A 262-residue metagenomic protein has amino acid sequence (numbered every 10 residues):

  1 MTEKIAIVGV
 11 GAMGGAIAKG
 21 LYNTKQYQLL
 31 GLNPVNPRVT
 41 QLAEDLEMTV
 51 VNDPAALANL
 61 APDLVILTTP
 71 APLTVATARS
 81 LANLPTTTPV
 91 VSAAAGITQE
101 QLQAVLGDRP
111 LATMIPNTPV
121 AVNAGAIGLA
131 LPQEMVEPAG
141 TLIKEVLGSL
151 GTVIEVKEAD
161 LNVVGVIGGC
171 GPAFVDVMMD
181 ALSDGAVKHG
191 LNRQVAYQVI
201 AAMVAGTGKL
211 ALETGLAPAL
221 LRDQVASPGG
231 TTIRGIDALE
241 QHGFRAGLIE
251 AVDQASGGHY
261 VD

Functional and structural regions predicted by a protein language model:
M1-A56, L64, G125, V187-H189: NAD(P)+-binding Rossmann beta1-loop-alpha1 motif at the extreme N-terminus of oxidoreductases
G15-K19, V75, Q99: Residues forming the Rossmann-fold NAD(P)(H) cofactor-binding site
N23, L81-T87, A104-G107: Short, conserved loop/helix-junction motifs that constitute active-site signature segments in enzyme catalytic cores
P54-N83: Rossmann-like NAD(P)-binding element
P85-T98: ADP-ribose/adenylate-binding Rossmann-like module
V90-S92, L102-T118: Rossmann-fold dehydrogenase core element
Q101-P110, A126-V163, V175-E213, Q254-D262: Internal alpha-helical scaffold of NAD(P)-dependent oxidoreductase catalytic cores
A201-D262: NAD(P)-dependent Rossmann-like dehydrogenase/reductase catalytic/cofactor-binding core
